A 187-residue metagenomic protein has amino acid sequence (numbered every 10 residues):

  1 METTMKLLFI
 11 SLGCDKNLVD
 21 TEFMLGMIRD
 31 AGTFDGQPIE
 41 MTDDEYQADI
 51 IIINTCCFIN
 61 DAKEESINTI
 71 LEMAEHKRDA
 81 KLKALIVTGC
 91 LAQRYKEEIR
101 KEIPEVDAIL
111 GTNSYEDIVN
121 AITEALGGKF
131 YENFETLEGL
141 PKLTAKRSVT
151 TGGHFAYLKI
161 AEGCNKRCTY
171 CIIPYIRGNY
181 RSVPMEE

Functional and structural regions predicted by a protein language model:
M1-E187: Proteins enriched for Cys/Gly/acidic motifs involved in redox and nucleic-acid/cofactor modification
